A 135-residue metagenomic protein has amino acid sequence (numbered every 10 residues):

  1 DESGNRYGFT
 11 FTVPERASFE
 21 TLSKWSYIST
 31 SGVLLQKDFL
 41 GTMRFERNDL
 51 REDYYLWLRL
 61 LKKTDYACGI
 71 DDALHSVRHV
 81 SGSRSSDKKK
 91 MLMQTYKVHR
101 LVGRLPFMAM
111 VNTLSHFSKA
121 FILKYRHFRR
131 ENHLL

Functional and structural regions predicted by a protein language model:
D1-G8: Conserved donor NDP-sugar-binding/catalytic core segment of glycosyltransferases
E2, E20, L61, Q94 (+1 more regions): Catalytic cores of transferase enzymes with a strong primary signal for eukaryotic protein kinases
F9-K90: Conserved nucleotide-sugar donor-binding catalytic segment
A67, A73, S81-L135: Non-catalytic, C-terminal membrane-associated alpha-helical segments of glycosyltransferases
